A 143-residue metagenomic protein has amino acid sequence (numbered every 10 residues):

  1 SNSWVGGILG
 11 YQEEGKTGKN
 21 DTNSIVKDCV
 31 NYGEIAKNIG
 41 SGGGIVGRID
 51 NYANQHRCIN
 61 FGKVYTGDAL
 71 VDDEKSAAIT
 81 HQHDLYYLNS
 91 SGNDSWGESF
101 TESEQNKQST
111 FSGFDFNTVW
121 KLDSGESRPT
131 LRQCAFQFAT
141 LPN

Functional and structural regions predicted by a protein language model:
S1-N143: Predominantly extracellular beta-rich ligand-binding scaffolds that present long acidic/polar faces for carbohydrate
